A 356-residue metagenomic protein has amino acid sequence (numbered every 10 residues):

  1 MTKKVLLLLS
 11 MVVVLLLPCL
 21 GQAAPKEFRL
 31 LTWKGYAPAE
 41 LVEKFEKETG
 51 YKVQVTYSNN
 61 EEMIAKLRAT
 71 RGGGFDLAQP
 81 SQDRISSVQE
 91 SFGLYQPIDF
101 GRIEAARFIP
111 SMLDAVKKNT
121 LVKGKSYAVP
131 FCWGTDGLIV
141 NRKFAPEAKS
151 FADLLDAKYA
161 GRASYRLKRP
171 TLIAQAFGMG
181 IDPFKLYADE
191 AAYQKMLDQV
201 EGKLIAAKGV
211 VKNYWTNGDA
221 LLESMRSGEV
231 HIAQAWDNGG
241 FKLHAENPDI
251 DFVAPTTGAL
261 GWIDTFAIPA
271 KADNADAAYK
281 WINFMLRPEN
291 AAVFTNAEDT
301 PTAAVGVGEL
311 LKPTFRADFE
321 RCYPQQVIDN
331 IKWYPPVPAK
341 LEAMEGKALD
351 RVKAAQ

Functional and structural regions predicted by a protein language model:
L8-P18: Bacterial N-terminal signal peptides
A24-V88: Early extracytoplasmic/lumenal segment of secretory-pathway proteins
G74-P80, Y214, H231-W236, D251-F252: Paired acidic/hydrophobic, glycine-rich loop segments that form the ligand-binding mouth/hinge of periplasmic-binding
Q79-S86, E90-S224: Extracytoplasmic ligand-binding site segments that recognize negatively charged/polar headgroups
R84-S87, I232-D249: A ligand-binding cleft/hinge motif common to bilobed small-molecule-binding domains
L197-A207, E246-A270: Periplasmic-binding protein-like
D264, P269-D329: Mature extracytoplasmic/periplasmic domains
Q325-Q356: Conserved C-terminal helix/tail region of periplasmic/extracytoplasmic solute-binding proteins
